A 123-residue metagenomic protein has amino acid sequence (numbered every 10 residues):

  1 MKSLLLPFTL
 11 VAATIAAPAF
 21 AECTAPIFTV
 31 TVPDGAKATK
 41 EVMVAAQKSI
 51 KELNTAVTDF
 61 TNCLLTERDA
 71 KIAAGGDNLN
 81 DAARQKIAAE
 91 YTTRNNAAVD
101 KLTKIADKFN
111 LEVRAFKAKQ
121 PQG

Functional and structural regions predicted by a protein language model:
M1-P7: Positively charged n-region of N-terminal signal peptides that target proteins for export
P7, V11-P18: N-terminal signal peptide c-region/cleavage motif recognized by signal peptidases
I15, C23, K48, T55-T58 (+4 more regions): Alpha-helical structural elements
A19-A73: Immediate post-signal-peptide N-terminus of mature secreted/exported proteins
E67-G123: Compact alpha-helical subdomains of small soluble proteins
